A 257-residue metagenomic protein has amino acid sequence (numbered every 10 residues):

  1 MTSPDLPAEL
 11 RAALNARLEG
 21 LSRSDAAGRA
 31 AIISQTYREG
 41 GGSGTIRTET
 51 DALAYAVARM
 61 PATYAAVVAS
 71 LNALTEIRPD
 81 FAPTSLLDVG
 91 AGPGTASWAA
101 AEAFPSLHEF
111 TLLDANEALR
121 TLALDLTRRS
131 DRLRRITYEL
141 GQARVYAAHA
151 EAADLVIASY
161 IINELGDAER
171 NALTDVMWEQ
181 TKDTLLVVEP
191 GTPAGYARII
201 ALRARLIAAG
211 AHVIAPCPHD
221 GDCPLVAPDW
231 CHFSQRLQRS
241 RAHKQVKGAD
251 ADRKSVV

Functional and structural regions predicted by a protein language model:
M1-G42: N-terminal auxiliary segments of SAM/dcSAM-dependent transferases
R47-A69: Class I SAM-dependent methyltransferase Rossmann-like catalytic core, especially the SAM/SAH-binding loop
A82-G92: Conserved class I S-adenosyl-L-methionine
P93-S106: Conserved SAM-binding loop of SAM-dependent methyltransferases across substrates and taxa, primarily the Class I
N116: Conserved SAM/SAH-binding beta-strand->alpha-helix loop
D154-A168: A short SAM/SAH-binding and catalytic strip from SAM-dependent methyltransferases
K182-P190: Conserved beta-strand signature within the Rossmann-like core of class I S-adenosyl-L-methionine
V256-V257: Conserved small/polar residues in nucleotide/adenosyl-binding loops
